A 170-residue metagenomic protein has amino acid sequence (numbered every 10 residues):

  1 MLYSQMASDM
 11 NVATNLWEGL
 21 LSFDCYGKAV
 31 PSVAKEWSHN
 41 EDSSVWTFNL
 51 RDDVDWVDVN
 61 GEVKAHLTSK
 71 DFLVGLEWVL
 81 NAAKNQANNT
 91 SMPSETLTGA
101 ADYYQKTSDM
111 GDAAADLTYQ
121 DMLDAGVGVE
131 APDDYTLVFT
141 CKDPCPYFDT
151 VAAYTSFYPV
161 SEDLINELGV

Functional and structural regions predicted by a protein language model:
M1-A13, V33, N60-E62, P144-P159: A structural "hinge/loop" feature
M1-E41: N-terminal lobe/hinge region of extracytoplasmic solute-binding protein
C25-Y26, D53, K142-P144: Short loop segments at secondary-structure junctions
V30, N60, D121-A125: Flexible glycine/proline-enriched surface loops and loop-helix/loop-strand junctions
K35-G99, V138: Aromatic- and charge-enriched surface segment that lines or borders ligand/interaction sites
D71, W78-N166: Surface-exposed binding/hinge segments that line and control ligand-binding clefts or catalytic entry sites
G169-V170: C-terminal or late-domain output modules
